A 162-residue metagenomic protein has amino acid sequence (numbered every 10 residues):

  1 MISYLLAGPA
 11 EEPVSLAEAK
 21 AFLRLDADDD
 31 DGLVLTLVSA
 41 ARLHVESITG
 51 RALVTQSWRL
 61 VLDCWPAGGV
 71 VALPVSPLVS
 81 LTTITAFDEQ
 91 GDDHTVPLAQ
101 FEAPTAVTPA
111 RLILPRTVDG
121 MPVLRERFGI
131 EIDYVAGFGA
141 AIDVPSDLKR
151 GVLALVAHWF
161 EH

Functional and structural regions predicted by a protein language model:
M1-H162: Divalent metal-cofactor coordination and adjacent catalytic microenvironments
